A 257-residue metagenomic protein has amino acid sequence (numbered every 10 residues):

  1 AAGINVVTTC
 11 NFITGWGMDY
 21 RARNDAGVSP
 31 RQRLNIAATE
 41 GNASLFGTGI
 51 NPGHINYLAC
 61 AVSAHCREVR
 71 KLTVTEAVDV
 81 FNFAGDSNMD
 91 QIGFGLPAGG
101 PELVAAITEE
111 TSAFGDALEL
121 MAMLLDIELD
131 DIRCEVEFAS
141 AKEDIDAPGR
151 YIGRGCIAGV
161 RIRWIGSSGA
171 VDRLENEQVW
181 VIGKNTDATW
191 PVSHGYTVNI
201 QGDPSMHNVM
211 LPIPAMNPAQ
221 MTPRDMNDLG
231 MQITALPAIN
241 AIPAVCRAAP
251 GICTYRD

Functional and structural regions predicted by a protein language model:
A1-N11: Rossmann-fold NAD(P) dinucleotide-binding segment
C10-S44: Rossmann-fold NAD(P)-binding glycine/threonine-rich loop
I13-W16, A26-G27, I50-N56, D79: Gly/Ser/Thr-rich loops at beta-strand to alpha-helix junctions that form or flank small-molecule/cofactor-binding
S29, R33, G53-H54, T108-D116 (+4 more regions): Conserved active-site and cofactor/substrate-binding residues in soluble primary-metabolism enzymes
G53-H65: Alpha-helical support elements that line or immediately flank enzyme active sites and cofactor-binding pockets
A64-V198, D228: Active-site-lining helix/loop region of Rossmann-like oxidoreductase modules
N185-D187, P191-D257: C-terminal helical cap and adjacent loop that interface with cofactors, partners, or active-site loops
